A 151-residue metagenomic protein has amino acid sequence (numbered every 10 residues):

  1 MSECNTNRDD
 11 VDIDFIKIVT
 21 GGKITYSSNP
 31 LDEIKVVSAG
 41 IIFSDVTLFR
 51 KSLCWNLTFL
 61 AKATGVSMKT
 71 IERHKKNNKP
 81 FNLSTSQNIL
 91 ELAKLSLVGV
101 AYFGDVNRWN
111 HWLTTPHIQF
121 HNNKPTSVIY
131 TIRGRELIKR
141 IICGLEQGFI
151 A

Functional and structural regions predicted by a protein language model:
M1-A151: Non-transmembrane "mature" sequence context
